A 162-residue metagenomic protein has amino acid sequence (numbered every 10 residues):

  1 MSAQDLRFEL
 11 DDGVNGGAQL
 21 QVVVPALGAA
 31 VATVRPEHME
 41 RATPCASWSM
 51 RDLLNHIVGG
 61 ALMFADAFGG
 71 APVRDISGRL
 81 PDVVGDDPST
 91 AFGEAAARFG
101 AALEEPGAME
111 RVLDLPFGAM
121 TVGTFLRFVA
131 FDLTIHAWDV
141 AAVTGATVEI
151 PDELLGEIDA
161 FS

Functional and structural regions predicted by a protein language model:
S2-A29, T33-A46, L62-S162: Structured surface interface patches that mediate subunit assembly and partner/cofactor docking
L53: Extended, alpha-helix-rich binding/interface surfaces that flank or overlap catalytic cores and mediate recognition
H56-I57: Glycine-rich loop at the start of a catalytic domain that most often binds anionic cofactors/ligands
